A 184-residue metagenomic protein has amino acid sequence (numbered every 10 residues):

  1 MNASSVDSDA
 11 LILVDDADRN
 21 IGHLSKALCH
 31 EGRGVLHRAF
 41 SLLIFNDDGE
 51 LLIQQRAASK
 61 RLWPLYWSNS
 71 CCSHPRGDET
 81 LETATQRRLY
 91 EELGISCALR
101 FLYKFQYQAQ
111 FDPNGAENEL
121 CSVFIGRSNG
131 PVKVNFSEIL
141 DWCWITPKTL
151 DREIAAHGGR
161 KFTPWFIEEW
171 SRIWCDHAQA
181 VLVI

Functional and structural regions predicted by a protein language model:
N2-S41, F45-D47: Acidic, metal-coordinating catalytic segment for phosphate/diphosphate chemistry, firing primarily on the Nudix
S5, W67-N69, V134-E138: Short glycine-enriched loop/turn motifs at secondary-structure junctions
L28, G77, Q106-I184: Nudix hydrolase/Nudix homology domain
G32-G34, L62-W67, W144-T146: A short, polar/proline- and glycine-enriched secondary-structure boundary/capping micro-motif
G34-L36, W63, N114-N118: A generic structural micro-feature
A39-C72: A glycine-rich, hydrophobic loop/mini-helix early in the fold
L52-I53, S68-L102, F124: The catalytic Nudix box helix
